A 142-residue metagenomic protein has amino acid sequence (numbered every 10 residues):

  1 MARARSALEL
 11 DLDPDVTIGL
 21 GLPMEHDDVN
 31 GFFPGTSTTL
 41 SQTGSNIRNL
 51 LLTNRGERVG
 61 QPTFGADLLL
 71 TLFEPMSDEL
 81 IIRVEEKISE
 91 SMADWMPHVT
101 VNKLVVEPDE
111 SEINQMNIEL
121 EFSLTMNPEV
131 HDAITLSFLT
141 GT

Functional and structural regions predicted by a protein language model:
M1-E86, E90, N102, E107-T142: Immediate N-terminus of the mature polypeptide
A93-V101: Short secondary-structure junctions
